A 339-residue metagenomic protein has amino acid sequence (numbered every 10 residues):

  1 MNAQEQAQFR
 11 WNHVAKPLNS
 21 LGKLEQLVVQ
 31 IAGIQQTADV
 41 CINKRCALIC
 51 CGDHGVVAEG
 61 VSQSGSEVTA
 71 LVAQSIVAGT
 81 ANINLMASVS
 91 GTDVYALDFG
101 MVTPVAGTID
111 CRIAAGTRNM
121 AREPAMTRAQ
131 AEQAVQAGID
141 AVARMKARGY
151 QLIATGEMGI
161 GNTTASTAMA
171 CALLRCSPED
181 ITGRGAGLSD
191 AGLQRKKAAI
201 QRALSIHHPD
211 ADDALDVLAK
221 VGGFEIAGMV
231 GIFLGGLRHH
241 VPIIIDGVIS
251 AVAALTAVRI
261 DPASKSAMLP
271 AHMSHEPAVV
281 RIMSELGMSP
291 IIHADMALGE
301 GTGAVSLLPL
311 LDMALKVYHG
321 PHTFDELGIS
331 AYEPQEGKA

Functional and structural regions predicted by a protein language model:
M1-A339: N-terminal loops that bind phosphate or other acidic moieties and the adjacent beta-alpha structural core
